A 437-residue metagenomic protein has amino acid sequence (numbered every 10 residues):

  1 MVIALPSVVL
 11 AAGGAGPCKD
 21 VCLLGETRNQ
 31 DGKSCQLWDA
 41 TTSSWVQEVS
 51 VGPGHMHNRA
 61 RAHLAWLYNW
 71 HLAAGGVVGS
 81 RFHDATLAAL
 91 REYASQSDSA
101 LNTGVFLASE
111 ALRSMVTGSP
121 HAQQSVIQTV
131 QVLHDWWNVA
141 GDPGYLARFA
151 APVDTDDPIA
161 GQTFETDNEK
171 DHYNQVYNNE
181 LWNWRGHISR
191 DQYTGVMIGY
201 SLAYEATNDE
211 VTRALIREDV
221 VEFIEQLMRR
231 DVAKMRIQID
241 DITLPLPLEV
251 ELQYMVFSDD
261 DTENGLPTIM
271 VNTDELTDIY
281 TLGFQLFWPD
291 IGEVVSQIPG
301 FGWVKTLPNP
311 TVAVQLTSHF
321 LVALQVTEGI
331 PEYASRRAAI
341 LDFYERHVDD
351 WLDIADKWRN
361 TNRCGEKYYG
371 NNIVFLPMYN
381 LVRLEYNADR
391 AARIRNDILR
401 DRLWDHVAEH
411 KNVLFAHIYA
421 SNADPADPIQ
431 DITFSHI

Functional and structural regions predicted by a protein language model:
M1-V8: Bacterial N-terminal signal peptides
V9-S34: Cysteine-rich, disulfide-bonded extracellular modules and peptides in secreted proteins and receptor ectodomains
V49-L101, Q128, V132-N179, V211 (+3 more regions): Low-complexity, Ser/Thr/Pro/Gly-enriched N-terminal "stalk/linker" regions
H55-W66, P120-W136, G199, D209-D231 (+2 more regions): Extended, well-ordered alpha-helical scaffold segments
H63-V78, D135-T155, G161, A339-I437: Non-catalytic carbohydrate-binding regions of carbohydrate-active enzymes
A88-F106, N179-Q192, T281, W288-V314 (+2 more regions): Solvent-exposed loop and edge beta-strand segments that line ligand/cofactor-binding and catalytic clefts
G104-S119, G195-T212, V312-E332, V374-D389: Well-ordered alpha-helical scaffold segments within catalytic/enzyme domains
I237, T243-N371, F375: Acidic, serine/threonine- and glycine-rich low-complexity intrinsically disordered segments that serve as flexible
